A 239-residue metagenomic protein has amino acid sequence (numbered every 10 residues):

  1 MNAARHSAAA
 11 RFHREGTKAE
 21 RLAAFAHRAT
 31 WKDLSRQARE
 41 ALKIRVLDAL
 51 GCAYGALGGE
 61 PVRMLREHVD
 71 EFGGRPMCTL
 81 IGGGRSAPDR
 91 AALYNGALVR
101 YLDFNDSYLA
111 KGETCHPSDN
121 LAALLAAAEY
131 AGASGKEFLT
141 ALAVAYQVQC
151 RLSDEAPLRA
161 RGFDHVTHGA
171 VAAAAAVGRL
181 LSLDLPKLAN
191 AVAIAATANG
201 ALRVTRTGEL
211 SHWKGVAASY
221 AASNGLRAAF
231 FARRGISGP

Functional and structural regions predicted by a protein language model:
N2-P239: N-terminal core-entry segment
